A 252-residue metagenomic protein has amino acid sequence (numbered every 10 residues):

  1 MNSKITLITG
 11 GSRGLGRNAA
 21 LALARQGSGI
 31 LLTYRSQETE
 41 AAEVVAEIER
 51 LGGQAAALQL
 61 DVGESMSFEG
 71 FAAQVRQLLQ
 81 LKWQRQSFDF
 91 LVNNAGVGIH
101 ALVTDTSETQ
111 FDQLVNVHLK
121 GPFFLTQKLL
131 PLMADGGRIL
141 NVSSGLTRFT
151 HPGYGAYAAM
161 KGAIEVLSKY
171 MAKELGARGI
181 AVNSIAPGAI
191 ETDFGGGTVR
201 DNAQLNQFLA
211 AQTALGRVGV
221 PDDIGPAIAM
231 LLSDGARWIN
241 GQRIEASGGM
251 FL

Functional and structural regions predicted by a protein language model:
S12-G14: Conserved glycine-rich cofactor-binding loop
S28-E43: Conserved glycine-rich Rossmann-like NAD(P)H-binding loop of the short-chain dehydrogenase/reductase
F88, L102-V103, S107-V115, L209: Substrate-binding pocket helix/loop in short-chain dehydrogenase/reductase
T126, M160, S168: Active-site helix of classical SDR
S144: Residue(s) in the substrate-gating loop at a strand-loop-helix junction that position the organic substrate next
F149, A229, N240-L252: Short C-terminal tail/terminal secondary-structure segment of NAD(P)H-dependent dehydrogenase/reductase domains
G176, A181, I239-G241: Short, small/polar-rich loop/turn modules that mediate ligand/substrate recognition or access, typified
